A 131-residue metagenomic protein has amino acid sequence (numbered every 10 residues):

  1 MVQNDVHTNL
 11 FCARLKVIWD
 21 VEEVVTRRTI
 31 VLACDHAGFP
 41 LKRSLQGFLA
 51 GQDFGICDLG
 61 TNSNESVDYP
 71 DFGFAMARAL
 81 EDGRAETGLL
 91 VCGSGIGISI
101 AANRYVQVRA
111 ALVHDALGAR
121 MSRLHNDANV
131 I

Functional and structural regions predicted by a protein language model:
V31-A50: Glycine-rich phosphate/diphosphate-binding loop of Rossmann-like nucleotide-binding domains
A37, A116-I131: C-terminal binding/interaction regions
G55-S66: A short beta-strand-loop structural module common to alpha/beta enzyme folds
F72-L90, S94: Short, structured active-site "lid" loops
L90-V108: Compact, glycine-rich, soluble single-domain proteins
